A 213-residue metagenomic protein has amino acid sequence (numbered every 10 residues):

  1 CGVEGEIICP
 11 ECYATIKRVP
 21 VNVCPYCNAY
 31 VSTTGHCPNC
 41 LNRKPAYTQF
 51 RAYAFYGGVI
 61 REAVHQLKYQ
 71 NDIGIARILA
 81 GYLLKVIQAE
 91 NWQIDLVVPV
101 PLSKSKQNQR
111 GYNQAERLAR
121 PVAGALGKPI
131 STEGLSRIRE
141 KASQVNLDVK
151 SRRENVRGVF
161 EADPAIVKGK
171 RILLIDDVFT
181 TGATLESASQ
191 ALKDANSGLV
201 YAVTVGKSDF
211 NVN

Functional and structural regions predicted by a protein language model:
C1-N213: Glycine-rich phosphate/pyrophosphate-handling loop used in enzymes and phosphotransfer proteins
